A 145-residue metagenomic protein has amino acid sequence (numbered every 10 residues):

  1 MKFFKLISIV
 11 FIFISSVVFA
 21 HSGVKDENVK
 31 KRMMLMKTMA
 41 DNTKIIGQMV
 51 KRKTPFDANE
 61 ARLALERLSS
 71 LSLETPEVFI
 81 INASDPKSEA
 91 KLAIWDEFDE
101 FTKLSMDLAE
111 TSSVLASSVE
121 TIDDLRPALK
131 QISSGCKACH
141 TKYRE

Functional and structural regions predicted by a protein language model:
M1-I7: Bacterial N-terminal signal peptides that target proteins for export
V10-F13: Short, linear, compositionally biased motifs with a strong N-terminal bias
S15-A20: N-terminal signal peptide c-region/cleavage motif recognized by signal peptidases
S22, D26-E145: Sequence context surrounding c-type heme c attachment/ligation sites in exported
